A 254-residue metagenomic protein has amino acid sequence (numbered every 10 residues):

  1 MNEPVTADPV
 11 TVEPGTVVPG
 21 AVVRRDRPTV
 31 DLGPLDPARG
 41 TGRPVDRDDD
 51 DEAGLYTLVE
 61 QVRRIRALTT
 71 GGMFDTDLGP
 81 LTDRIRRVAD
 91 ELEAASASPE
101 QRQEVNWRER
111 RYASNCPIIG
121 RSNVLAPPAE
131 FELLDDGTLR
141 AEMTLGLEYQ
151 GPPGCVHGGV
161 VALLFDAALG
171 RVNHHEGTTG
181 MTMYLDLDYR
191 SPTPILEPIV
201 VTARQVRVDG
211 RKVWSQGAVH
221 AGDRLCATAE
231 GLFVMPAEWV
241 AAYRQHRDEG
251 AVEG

Functional and structural regions predicted by a protein language model:
N2-P9, G15-P99, N106, T193-I195 (+1 more regions): HotDog/MaoC-like acyl-thioester-processing domains
L78-Q150: Long amphipathic N-terminal alpha/beta scaffold segment
D135-T138, V156-T179: Active-site helix/loop of acyl-thioester processing domains in fatty-acid/polyketide metabolism, spanning hotdog-fold
P153-G154, G158, P192: Alpha-helix N-cap/helix-initiation motif
G180-Y184: Short, structured beta-strand/loop micro-motifs enriched in basic residues and often containing a Trp
